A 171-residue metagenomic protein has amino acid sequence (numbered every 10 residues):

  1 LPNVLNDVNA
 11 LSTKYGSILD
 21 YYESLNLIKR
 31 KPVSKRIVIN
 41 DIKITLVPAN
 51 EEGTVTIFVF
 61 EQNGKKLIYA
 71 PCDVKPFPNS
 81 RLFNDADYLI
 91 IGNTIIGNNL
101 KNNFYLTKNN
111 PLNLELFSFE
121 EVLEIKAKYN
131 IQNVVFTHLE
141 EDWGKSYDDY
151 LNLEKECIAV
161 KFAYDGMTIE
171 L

Functional and structural regions predicted by a protein language model:
L1-Y69, V74-R81, Y147-L171: Binuclear metal-dependent hydrolase catalytic cores
P76-M167: Cap/insert and terminal regions of metallo-dependent hydrolase folds
